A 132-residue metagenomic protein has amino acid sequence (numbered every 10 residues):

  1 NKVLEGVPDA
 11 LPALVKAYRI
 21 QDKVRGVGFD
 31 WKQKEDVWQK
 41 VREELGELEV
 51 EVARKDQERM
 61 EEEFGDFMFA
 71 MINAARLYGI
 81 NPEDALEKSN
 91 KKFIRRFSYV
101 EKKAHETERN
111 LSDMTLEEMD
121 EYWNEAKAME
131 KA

Functional and structural regions predicted by a protein language model:
N1-F64, F69-A132: Flexible "arm" and connector segments at domain edges
